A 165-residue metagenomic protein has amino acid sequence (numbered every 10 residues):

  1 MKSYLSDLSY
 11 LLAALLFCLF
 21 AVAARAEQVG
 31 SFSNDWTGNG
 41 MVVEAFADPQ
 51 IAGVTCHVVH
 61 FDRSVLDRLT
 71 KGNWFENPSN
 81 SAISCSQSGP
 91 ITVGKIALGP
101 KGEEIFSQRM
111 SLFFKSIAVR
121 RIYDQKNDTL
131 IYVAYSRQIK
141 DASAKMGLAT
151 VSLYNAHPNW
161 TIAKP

Functional and structural regions predicted by a protein language model:
M1-L12: Bacterial N-terminal signal peptides that target proteins for export
K2, F46-D48, I122-Y123: A general structural signal for short secondary-structure junctions and capping/turn motifs
Y10-F20: Bacterial N-terminal signal peptides
V22-A26: Sec/Tat signal peptide C-region and signal peptidase I cleavage site
E27-S84: N-terminal secretory signal peptides
F61-F113: Structured domain cores in non-transmembrane regions
I91-P165: Low-complexity intrinsically disordered segments
